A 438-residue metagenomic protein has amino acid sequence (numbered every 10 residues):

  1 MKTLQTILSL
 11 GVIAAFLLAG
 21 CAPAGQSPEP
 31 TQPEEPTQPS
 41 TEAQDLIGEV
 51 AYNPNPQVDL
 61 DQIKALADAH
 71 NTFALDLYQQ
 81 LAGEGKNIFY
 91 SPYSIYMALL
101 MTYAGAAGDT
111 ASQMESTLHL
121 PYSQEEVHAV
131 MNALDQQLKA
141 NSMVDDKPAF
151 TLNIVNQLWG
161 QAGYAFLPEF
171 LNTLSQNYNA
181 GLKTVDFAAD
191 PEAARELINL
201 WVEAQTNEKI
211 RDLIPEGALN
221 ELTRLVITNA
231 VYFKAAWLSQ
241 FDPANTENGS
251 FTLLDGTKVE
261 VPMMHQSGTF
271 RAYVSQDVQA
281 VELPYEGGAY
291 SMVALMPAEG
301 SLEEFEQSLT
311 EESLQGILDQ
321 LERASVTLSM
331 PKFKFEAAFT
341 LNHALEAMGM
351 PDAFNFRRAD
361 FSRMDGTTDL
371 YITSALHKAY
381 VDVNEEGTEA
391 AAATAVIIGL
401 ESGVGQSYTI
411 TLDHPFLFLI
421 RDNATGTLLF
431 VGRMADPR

Functional and structural regions predicted by a protein language model:
M1-T3: N-terminal secretory signal peptides that target proteins for export/translocation
Q5-S9, I13-A189, L200, N423 (+1 more regions): Detector for small/aliphatic-rich hydrophobic stretches
P39-T41, G85, Q124-A298, D319-V404: Non-catalytic, conformational "gating/processing" segments within enzyme and secreted inhibitor domains
M114-L118, F241-S250, E303-E312: Short Gly/aromatic-enriched secondary-structure transition segments
K209, S301-L302, T427-L428: Short beta-strands and strand-coil junctions in structured, solvent-facing domains, enriched
P297-E322: Internal alpha/beta scaffold segment
T409-H414: Short loop/turn motifs at secondary-structure junctions and domain boundaries
F416-R438: C-terminal or internal capping secondary-structure element at the end of a domain, subdomain, or sheet
